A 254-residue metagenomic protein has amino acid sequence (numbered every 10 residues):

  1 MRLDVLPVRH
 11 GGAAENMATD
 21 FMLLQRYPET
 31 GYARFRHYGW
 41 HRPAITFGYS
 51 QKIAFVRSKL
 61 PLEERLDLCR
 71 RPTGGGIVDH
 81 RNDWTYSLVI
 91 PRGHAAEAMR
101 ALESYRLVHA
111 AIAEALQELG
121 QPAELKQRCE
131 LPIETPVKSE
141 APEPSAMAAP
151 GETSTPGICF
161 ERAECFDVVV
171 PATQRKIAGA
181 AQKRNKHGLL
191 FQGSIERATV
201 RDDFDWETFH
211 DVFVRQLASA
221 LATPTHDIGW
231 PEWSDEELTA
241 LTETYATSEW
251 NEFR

Functional and structural regions predicted by a protein language model:
M1-G74: N-terminal low-complexity, intrinsically disordered segments
E15, R100-V108, D205-F209, F213: Short amphipathic alpha-helical segments
F55-R57, A96-A101, R201-T208: Short, conserved charged micro-motifs
T73-A95, F191: Residues forming anionic-ligand binding surfaces in small-molecule and nucleic-acid pockets of primarily soluble enzymes
T85-E140, A146: Contiguous, small/hydrophobic- and glycine-enriched helical/loop subdomains that border and often "cap" functional
A110-E124, P171-T173, R215-T223: Secondary-structure boundary elements
A123-D203: A contiguous pocket-lining binding segment that forms or flanks enzyme active sites
V169, A180-R254: C-terminal accessory segment of soluble enzyme catalytic cores
